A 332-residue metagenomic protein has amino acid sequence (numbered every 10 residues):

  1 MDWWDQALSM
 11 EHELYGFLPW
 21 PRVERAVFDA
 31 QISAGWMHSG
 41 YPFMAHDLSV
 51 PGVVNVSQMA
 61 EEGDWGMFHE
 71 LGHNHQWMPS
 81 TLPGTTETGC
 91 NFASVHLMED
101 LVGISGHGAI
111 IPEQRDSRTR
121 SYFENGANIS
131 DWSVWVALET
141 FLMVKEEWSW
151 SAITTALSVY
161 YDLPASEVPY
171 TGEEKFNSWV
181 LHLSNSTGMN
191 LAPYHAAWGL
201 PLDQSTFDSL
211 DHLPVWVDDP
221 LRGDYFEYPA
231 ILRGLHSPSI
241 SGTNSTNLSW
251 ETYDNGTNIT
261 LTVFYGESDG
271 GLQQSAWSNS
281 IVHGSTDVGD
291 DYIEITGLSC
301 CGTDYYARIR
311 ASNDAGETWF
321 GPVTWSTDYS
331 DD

Functional and structural regions predicted by a protein language model:
M1-E146, T154-L157: Catalytic cores of extracellular degradative/oxidative enzymes
G172-P229: Beta/coil-rich, acidic/histidine-enriched accessory regions frequently appended to metallopeptidases
P229-P238: Proline-enriched interdomain boundary motifs that mark the N-terminal boundary and often initiate the first structured
N244-G256: Conserved aromatic anchor
T260-C301, D314-T318: Recognizes extended acidic, P/S/T-rich segments that occur within or adjacent to Ig-like beta-sandwich modules
A315-D332: Extracellular fibronectin type III
